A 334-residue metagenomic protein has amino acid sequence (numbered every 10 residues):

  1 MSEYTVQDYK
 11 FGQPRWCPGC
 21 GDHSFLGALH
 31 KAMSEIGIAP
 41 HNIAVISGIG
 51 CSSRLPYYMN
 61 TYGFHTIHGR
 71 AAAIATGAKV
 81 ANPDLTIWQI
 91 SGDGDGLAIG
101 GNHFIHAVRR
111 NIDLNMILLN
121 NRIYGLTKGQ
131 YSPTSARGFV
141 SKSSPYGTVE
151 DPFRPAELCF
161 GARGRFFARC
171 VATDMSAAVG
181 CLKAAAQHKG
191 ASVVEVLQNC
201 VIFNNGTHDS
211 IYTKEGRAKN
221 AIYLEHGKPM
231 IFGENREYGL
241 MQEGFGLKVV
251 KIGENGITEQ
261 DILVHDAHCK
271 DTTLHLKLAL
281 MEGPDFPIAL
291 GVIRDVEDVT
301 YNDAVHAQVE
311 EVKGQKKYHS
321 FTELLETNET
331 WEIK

Functional and structural regions predicted by a protein language model:
S2, F11-G12, I202-K334: Flexible, low-complexity linker and terminal segments
E3, D84, S132-A185: Conserved thiamine diphosphate
V6-I67: Active-site diphosphate/adenylate-binding microenvironment
G12, A39-I43, A81-I87, R109-N115 (+4 more regions): Short coil/turn connectors at secondary-structure junctions
I46-G48, I90-S91, N115-N120, E195-L197 (+1 more regions): Short beta-strand segments
I49-C51, N121-I123, D174, L197-I202 (+1 more regions): Glycine-rich beta-alpha junction loops
C51-G125: Thiamine diphosphate
F166-Y223: ATP/pyrophosphate-binding catalytic subdomain of soluble kinases
